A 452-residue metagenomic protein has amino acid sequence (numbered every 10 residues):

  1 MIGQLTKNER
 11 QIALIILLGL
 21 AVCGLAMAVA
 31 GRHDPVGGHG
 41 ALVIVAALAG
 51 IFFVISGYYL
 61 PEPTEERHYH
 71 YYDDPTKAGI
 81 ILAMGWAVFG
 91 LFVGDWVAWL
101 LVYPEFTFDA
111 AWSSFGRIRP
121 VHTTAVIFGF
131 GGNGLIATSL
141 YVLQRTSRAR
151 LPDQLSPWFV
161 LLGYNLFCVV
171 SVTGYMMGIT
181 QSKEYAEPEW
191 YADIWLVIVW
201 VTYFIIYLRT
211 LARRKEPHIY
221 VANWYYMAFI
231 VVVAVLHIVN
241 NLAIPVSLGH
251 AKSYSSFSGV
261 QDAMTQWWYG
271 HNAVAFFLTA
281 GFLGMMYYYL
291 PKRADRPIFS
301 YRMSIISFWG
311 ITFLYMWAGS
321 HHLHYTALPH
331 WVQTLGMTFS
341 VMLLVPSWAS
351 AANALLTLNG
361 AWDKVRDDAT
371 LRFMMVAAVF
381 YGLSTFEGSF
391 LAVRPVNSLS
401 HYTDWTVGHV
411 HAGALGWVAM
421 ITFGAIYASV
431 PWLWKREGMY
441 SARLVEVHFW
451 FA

Functional and structural regions predicted by a protein language model:
I2-G3, E65-A78, W362: Cytosolic juxtamembrane amphipathic/interface segments immediately preceding and feeding into a transmembrane helix
N8-G31, G38-E62, K77-E105, W112-I179 (+8 more regions): Hydrophobic cores of alpha-helical transmembrane segments in multi-pass integral membrane proteins
P63-Y71, R213, V221: Flexible interhelical linker loops that connect adjacent transmembrane helices in multi-pass membrane transporters
H70, T107-A110, S256-G259, L371 (+1 more regions): Short hydrophobic/aromatic segments of transmembrane alpha-helices and their interfaces
A111-I118, S255-W268, L399-D404: Juxtamembrane membrane-water interface segments that cap and precede transmembrane helices
Q181-E184, T326-P329, N397-H401: Membrane-interface helix termini and inter-helical loops of multi-pass transporters
E187-P188, H250-S258: Surface-exposed loop and adjacent secondary-structure segments within mature catalytic domains
